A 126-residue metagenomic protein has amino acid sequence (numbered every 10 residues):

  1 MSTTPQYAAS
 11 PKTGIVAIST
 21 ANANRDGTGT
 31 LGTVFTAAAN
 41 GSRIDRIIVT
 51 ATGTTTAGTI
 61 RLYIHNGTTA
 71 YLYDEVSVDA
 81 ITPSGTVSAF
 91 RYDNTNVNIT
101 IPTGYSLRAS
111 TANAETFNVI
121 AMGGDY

Functional and structural regions predicted by a protein language model:
M1-G41, P102-G104, S110-Y126: C-terminal interaction-tip segments
T33, S77-D79, N96-N98: Beta-strand-rich interaction surfaces with strong enrichment in secreted/lumenal proteins
A38-R46, T55: Extended extracellular/luminal ectodomain segments enriched in beta-structured repeat modules
D45-T50, L107-A109: Buried hydrophobic-core signal for structured, non-transmembrane domains
A51-T59, N113-F117: Extended, low-complexity, turn-rich repeat/linker tracts enriched in Gly/Pro/Ser/Thr and Asp/Glu that occur
T55-V76: Short, surface-exposed beta-strand/strand-loop-strand elements in extracellular ectodomains
V78-V87: Short proline/glycine- and polar residue-rich coil/turn motifs
T86-G104: Beta-sandwich interaction modules
